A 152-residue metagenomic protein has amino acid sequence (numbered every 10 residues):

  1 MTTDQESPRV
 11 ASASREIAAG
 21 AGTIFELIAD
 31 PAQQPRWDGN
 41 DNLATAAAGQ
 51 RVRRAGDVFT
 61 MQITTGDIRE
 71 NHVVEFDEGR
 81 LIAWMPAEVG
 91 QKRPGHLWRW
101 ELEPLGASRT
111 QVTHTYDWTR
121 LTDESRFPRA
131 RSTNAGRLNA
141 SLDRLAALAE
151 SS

Functional and structural regions predicted by a protein language model:
M1-Q50: Hydrophobic ligand-binding cavity/cleft-lining segments
A21, G66, G95, R131 (+1 more regions): A structural signal for well-ordered alpha-helical scaffolds and beta->alpha junctions
G22-E26, E75, A107, G136 (+2 more regions): Replace "anionic and nucleotidyl ligands
P35-R36, Q62-Q111, D117-T119, L148: Hydrophobic-ligand binding "helix-grip"
D117-S152: A conserved amphipathic terminal alpha-helix motif
